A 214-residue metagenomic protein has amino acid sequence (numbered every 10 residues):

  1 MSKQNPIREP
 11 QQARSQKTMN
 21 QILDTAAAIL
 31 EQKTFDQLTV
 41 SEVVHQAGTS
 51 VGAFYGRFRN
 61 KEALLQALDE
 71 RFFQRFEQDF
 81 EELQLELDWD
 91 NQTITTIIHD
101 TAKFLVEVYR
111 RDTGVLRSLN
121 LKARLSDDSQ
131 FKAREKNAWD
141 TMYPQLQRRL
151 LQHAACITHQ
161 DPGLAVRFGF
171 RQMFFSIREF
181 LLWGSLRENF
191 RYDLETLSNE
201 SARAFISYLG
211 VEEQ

Functional and structural regions predicted by a protein language model:
M1-P6, P144-Q152, G163-Q214: C-terminal peripheral helix-coil segments that are non-catalytic and often amphipathic
S15-A26, V43, L68-F80: Generic hydrophobic, amphipathic alpha-helix propensity
Q21, E42, A63, T96 (+6 more regions): Amphipathic alpha-helical interaction segments
Q21, I29-A63, A67: Helix-turn-helix
T25-I29, V108: Short amphipathic alpha-helical elements of helix-turn-helix/winged-helix folds
E31-F35, E81-W89, L121-R124, L151-T158 (+2 more regions): Short, flexible helix-adjacent loops and helix caps
E70-I97: Amphipathic alpha-helical linker/stalk segments
E77-E82, T96, E107-G114, S118-L121 (+4 more regions): Amphipathic alpha-helical packing segments from all-alpha helical-bundle domains
